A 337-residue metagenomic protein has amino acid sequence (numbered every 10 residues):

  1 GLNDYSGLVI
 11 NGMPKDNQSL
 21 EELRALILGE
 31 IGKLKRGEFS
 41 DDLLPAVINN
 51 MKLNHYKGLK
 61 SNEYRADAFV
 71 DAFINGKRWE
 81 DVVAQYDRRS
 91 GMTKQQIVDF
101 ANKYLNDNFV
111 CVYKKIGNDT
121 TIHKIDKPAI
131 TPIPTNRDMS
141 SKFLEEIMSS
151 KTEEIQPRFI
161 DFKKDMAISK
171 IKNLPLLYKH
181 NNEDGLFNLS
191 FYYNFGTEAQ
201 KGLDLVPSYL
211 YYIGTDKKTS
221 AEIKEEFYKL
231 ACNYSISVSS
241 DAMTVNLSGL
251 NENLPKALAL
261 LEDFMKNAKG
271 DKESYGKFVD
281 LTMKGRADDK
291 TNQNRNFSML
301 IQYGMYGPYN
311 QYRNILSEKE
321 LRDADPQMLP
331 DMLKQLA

Functional and structural regions predicted by a protein language model:
G1-G91, V110-K115, I122-K124, N182-Y211 (+3 more regions): M16 family metallopeptidases and their MPP-like homologs
G1-L2, F159, I168, L333-L336: Replace "in large, NTP-powered and nucleic-acid-processing enzymes" with "in large, NTP-powered factors and other
D81-Y192: Proteolytic maturation boundary segments
L105, L336-A337: A structural signal for short coil/turn segments at secondary-structure junctions
